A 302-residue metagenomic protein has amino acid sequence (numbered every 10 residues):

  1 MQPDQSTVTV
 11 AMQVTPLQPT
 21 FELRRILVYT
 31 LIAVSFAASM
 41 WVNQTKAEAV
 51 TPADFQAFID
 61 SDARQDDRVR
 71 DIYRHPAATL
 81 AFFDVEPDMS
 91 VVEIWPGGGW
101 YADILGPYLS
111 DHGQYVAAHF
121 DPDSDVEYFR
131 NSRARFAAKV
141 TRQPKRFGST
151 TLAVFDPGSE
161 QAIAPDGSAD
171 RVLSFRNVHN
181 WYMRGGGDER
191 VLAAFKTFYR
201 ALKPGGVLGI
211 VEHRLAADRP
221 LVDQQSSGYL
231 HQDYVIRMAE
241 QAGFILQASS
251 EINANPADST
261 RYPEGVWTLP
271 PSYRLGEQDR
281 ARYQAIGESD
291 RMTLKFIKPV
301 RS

Functional and structural regions predicted by a protein language model:
F55-F82, E86: Class I SAM-dependent methyltransferase Rossmann-like catalytic core, especially the SAM/SAH-binding loop
D88-G97: Conserved class I S-adenosyl-L-methionine
S132-E160: S-adenosyl-L-methionine
A162-V172: A short acidic, Gly/Pro-enriched loop at the edge of an enzyme's catalytic core that lines a small-molecule cofactor
E189-P204: A short glycine-rich, Lys/Arg-flanked "PGG" loop and its adjoining helix->strand segment in the class I
G205-E212: Conserved beta-strand signature within the Rossmann-like core of class I S-adenosyl-L-methionine
L221-Q247: Conserved Class I S-adenosyl-L-methionine
A281-S302: C-terminal lobe and adjacent flexible extensions of AdoMet/dcAdoMet transferase-like proteins
